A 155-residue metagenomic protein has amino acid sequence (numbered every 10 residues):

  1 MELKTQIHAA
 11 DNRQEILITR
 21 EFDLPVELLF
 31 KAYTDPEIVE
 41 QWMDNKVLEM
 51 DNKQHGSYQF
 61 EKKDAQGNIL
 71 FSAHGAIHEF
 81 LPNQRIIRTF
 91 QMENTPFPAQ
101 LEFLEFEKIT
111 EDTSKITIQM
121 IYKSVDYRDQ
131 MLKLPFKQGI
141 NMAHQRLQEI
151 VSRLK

Functional and structural regions predicted by a protein language model:
M1-K46: Hydrophobic ligand-binding cavity/cleft-lining segments
L17-I18, P36-S72: Short beta-edge strand/loop motif at the mouth of beta-sheet-based domains
R20, V47-L48, S72-E79, F90 (+1 more regions): Hydrophobic/aromatic beta-strand elements that line small-molecule binding cavities or substrate pockets in beta-rich
V26, N52-K53, H78-Q84, E105-K115: A short, structured loop/turn motif at beta-sheet edges
L29-F30, V39, Y58, I77 (+4 more regions): Hydrophobic pocket/interface hotspot
Q59-M92: Helix-adjacent hinge/juxtasegments
Q91-P98, Q119-D126: Short, solvent-exposed aromatic-acidic interface loops
K123-K155: A conserved amphipathic terminal alpha-helix motif
